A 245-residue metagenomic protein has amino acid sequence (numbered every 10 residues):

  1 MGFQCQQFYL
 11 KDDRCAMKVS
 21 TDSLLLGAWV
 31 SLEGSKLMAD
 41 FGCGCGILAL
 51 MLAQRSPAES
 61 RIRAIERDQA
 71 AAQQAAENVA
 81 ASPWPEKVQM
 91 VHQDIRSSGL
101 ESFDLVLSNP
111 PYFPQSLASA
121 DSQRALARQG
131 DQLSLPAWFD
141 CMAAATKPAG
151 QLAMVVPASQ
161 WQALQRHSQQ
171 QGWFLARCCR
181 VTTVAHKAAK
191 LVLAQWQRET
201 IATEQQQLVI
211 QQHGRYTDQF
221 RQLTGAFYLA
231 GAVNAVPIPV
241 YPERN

Functional and structural regions predicted by a protein language model:
M1-L37, C43-C45, L50-R55, V209: SAM-dependent Rossmann-like transferase core, predominantly class I methyltransferases with a strong bias toward
C5, E33, P57-E59, P85 (+2 more regions): Short, well-ordered coil/turn elements that cap or connect secondary structure elements
Y9, R61, K87-Q89, F174-R177: Conserved beta-strand segments of alpha/beta enzyme cores
K11, C15, V19, L133-A189: Conserved Class I SAM-dependent methyltransferase catalytic core
L26, N109, W138, W196: Residue-level signal for inorganic ion chemistry
A28-S108, P114-S119: Conserved SAM/SAH cofactor-binding pocket of Class I
P110-A137, C141: Mobile active-site "lid"/loop adjacent to the S-adenosyl-L-methionine
A188-N245: SAM/dcSAM-binding transferase cores
